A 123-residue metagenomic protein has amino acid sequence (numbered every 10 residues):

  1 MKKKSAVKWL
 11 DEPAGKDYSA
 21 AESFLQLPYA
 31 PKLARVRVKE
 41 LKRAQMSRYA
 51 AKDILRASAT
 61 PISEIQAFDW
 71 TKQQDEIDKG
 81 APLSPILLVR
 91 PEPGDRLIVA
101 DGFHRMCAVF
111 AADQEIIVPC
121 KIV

Functional and structural regions predicted by a protein language model:
M1-Q66: An acidic, glycine-rich, mixed-charge low-complexity segment common to nucleic-acid enzymes
K2-D11, L83-V123: A short, basic-hydrophobic beta/loop patch
K42-I98, F110-A111: Short alpha-helix boundary/capping and kink motifs at helix termini
